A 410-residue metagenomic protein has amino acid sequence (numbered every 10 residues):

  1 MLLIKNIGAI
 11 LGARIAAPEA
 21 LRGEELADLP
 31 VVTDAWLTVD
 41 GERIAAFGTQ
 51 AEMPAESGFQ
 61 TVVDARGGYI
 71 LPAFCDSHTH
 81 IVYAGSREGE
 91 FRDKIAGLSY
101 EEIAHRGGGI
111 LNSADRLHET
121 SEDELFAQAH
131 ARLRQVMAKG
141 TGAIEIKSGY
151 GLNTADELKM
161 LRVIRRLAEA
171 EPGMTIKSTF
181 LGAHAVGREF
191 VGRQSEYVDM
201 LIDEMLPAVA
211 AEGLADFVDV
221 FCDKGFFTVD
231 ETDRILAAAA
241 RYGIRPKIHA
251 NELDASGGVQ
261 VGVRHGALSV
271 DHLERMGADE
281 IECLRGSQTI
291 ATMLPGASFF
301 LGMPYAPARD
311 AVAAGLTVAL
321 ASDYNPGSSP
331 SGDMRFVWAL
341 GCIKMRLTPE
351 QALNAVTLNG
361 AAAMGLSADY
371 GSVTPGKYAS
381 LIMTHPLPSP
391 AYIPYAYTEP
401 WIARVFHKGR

Functional and structural regions predicted by a protein language model:
M1-E56: N-terminal metal-binding scaffold of metallo-dependent hydrolase/deaminase domains
L3, Q60-D64, S178, V405: Conserved beta-strand scaffold positions in the cores of enzyme catalytic domains, especially in NTP/NDP-utilizing
I7, L37, E42, G67 (+14 more regions): Divalent metal-coordination and catalytic microenvironments
L21-L26, V356-L358, Y378-R410: C-terminal cap of metal-dependent C-N hydrolases
T61, A65-Q128: Metal-associated gating/positioning segment near the N- to mid-region
S113-H130, R134, G142-S256: Metal-coordinating catalytic core of metallo-dependent amide/deamination hydrolases
R245, A255-S372, T384-P390, Y397: Active-site-adjacent C-terminal substructures of enzyme catalytic domains
